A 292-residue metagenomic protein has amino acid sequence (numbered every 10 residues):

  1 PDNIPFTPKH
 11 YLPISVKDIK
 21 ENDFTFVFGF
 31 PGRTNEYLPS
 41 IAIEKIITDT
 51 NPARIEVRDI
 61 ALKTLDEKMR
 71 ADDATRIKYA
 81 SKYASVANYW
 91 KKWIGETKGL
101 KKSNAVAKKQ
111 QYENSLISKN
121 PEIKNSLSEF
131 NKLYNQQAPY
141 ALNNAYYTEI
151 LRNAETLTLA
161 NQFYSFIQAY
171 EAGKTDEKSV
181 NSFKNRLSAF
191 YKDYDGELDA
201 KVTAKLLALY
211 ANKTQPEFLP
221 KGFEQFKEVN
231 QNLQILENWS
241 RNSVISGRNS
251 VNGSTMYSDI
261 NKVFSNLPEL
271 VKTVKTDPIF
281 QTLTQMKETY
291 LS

Functional and structural regions predicted by a protein language model:
P1-S292: Terminal presequence/propeptide segments associated with secretion/organelle targeting and zymogen/polyprotein
